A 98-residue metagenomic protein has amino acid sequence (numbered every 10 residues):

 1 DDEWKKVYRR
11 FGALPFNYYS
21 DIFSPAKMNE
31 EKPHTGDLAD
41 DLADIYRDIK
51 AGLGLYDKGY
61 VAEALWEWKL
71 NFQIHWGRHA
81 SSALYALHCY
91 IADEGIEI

Functional and structural regions predicted by a protein language model:
D1-A39, A92-I98: Long acidic/polar interaction regions in large eukaryotic complex-forming proteins
P33-G36, D44, D48-I98: Acidic, proline/glycine-rich low-complexity IDRs
